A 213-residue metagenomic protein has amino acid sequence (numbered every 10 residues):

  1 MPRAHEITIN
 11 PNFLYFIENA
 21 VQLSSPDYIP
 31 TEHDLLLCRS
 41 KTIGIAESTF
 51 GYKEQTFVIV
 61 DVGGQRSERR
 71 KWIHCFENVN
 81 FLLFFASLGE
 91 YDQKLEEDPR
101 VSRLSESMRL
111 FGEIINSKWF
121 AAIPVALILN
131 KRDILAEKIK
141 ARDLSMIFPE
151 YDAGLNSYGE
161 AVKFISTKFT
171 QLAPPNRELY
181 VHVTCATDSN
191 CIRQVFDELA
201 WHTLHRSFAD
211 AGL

Functional and structural regions predicted by a protein language model:
M1-I123, K131-R177, T187-I192, H202-G212: Switch- and interface-adjacent substructures of P-loop NTPase systems
I128: Active-site neighborhood of phospho(di)ester-bond hydrolases with catalytic His/Asp-centered motifs
Y180-V183: Conserved beta-strand scaffold positions in the cores of enzyme catalytic domains, especially in NTP/NDP-utilizing
L199: Hydrophobic "lid"/C-terminal helical patch of Rossmann-like NAD(P)-dependent dehydrogenase/epimerase domains
